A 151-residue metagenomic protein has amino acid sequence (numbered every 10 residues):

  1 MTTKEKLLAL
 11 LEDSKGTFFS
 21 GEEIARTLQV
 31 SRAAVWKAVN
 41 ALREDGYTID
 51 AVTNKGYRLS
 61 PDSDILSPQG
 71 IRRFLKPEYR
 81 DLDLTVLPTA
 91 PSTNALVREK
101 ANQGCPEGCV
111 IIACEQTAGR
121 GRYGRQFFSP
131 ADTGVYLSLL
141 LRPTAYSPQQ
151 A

Functional and structural regions predicted by a protein language model:
T2-A151: N-terminal lobe of the biotin/lipoate ligase/transferase fold
